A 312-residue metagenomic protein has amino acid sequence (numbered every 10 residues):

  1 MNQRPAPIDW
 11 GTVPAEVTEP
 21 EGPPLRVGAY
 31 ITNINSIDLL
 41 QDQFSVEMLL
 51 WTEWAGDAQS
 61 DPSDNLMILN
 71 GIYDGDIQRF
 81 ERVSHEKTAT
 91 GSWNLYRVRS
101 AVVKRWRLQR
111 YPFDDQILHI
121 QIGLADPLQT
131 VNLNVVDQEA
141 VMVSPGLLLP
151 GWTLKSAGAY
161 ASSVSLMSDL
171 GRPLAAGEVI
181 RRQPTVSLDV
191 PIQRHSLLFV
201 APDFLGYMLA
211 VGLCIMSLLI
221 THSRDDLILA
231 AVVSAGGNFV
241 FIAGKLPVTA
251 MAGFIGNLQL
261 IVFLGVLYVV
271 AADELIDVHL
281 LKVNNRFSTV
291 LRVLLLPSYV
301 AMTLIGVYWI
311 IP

Functional and structural regions predicted by a protein language model:
M1-N2, V300: Transmembrane alpha-helices
N2-D189: Soluble non-transmembrane domains of integral membrane proteins
T12, D203, W309-I310: Long, intrinsically disordered, low-complexity accessory segments associated with secretion and vesicular trafficking
P14-E16, N284-F287, Y308: Canonical alpha-helical transmembrane segment with a positive-inside/aromatic-interface signature
S187-S298: Channel- or pocket-lining gating/hinge segments that regulate access to a cavity or pore
L304-P312: Juxtamembrane boundary at the C-terminal end of a transmembrane helix
